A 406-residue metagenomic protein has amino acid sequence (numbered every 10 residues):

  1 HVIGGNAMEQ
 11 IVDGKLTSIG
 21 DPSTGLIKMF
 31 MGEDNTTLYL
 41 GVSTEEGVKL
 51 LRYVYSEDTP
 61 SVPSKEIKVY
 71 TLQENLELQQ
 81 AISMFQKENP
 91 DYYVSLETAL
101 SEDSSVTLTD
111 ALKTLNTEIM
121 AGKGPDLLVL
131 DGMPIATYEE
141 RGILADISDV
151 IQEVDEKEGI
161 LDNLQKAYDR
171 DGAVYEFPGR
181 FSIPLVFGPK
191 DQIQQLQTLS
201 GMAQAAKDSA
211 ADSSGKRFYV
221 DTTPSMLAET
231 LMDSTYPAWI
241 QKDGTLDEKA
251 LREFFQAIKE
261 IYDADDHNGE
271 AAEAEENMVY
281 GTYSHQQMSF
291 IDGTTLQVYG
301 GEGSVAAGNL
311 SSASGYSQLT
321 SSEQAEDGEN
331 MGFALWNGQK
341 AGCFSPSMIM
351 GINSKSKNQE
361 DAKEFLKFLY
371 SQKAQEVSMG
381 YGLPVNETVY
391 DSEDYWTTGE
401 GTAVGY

Functional and structural regions predicted by a protein language model:
H1-P134: Conserved N-terminal structural module of periplasmic/extracytoplasmic solute-binding proteins
G14-S18, P22-G25, M29-L38, V42-G47 (+3 more regions): Mature extracytoplasmic/periplasmic domains
V69, S95-E97, D126-L130, E176-P178 (+5 more regions): Structural recognition of the beta-strand scaffold that forms the well-ordered cores of secreted hydrolase catalytic
E74-L76, S101-E102, M133-T137, S182-P184 (+5 more regions): Solvent-exposed loop/turn segments at secondary-structure junctions within structured extracellular/periplasmic domains
I82, N116, I135, E139 (+6 more regions): Non-transmembrane alpha-helical segments in soluble domains of secreted/periplasmic/extracellular proteins
G132-L185, Q194-G201, E326-L335: Hinge/lid segment of periplasmic solute-binding proteins
D169-V279, S354-E360: Helix-loop-helix "hinge/cap" segment bordering the ligand-binding cleft or interdomain interface
Y262-E364, Y390-D391, Y395-T398, T402-A403: Extracytoplasmic/periplasmic substrate-binding proteins
